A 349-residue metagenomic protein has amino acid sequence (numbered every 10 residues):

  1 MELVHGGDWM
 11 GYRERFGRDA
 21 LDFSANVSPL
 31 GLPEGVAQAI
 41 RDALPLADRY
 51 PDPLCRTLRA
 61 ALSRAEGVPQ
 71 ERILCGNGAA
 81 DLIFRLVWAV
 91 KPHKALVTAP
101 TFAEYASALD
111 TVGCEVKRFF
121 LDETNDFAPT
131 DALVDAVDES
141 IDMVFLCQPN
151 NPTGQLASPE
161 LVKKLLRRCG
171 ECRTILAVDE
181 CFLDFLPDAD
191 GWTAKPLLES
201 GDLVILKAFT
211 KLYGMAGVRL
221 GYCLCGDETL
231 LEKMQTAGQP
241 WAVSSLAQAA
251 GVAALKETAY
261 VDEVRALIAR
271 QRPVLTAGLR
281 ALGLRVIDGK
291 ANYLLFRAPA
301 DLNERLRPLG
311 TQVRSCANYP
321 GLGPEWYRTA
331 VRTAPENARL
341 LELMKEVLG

Functional and structural regions predicted by a protein language model:
M1-R49, S140: N-terminal "arm"/small-domain region of PLP-dependent enzymes with the aminotransferase-like
G31-P33, L54, D202-I287: PLP-dependent aminotransferase class I/II
P51, S63-R85: Short loop-beta-helix segment that forms the pyridoxal 5′-phosphate
W88-L146, R167: PLP-dependent aminotransferase-like
D110, F127-E139, P152-L176, E180-L212: Active-site pre-lysine segment of PLP-dependent enzymes
R118-F120, M143-N150, L176-E180, I287-D288: Short beta-strands and strand-loop turn motifs
E160, P308-L309, N318-G349: PLP-dependent enzyme catalytic core of the Aspartate aminotransferase-like
I268-A269, L279-G310: Conserved PLP-binding catalytic core of the aspartate aminotransferase-like
